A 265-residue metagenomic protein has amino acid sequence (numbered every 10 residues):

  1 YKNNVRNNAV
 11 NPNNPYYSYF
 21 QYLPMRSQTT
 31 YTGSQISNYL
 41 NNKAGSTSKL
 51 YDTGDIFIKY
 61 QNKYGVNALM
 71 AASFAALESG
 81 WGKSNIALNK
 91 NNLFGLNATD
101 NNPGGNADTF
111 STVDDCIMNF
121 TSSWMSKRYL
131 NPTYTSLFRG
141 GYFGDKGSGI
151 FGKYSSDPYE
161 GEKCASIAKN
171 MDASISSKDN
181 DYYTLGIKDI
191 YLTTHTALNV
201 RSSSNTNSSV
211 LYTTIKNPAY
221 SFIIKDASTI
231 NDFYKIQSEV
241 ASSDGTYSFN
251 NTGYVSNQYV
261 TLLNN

Functional and structural regions predicted by a protein language model:
Y1-M70, W81-Y220, D226-N231, S238 (+2 more regions): Catalytic cores of secreted/periplasmic lytic hydrolases that degrade extracellular macromolecules
S73: C-type cytochrome heme c attachment motif
E78: Pyridoxal 5′-phosphate
